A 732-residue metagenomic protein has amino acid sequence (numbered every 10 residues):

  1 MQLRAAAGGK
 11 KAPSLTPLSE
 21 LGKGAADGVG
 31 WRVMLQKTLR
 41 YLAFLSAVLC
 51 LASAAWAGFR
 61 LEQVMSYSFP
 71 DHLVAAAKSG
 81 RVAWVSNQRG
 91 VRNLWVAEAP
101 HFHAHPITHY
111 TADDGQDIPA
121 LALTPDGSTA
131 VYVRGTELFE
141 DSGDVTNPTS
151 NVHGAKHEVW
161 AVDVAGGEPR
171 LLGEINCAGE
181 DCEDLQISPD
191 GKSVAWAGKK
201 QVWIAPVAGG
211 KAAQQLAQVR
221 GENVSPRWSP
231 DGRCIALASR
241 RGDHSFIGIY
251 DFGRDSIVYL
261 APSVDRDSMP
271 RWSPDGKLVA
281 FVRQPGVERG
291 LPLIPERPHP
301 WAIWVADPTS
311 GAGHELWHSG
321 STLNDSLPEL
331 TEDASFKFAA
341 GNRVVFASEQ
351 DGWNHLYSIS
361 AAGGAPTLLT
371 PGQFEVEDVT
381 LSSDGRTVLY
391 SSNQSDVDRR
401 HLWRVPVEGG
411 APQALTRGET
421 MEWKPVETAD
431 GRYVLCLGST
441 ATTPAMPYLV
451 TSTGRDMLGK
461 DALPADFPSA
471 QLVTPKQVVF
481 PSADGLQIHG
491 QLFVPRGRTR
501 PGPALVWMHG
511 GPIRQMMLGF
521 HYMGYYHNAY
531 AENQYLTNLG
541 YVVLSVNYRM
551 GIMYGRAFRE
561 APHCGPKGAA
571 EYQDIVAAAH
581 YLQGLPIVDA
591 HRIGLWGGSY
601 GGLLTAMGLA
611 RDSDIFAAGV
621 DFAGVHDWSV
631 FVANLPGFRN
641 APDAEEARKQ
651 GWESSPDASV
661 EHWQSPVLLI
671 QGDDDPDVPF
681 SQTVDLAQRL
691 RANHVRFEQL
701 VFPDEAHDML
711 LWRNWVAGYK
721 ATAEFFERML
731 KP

Functional and structural regions predicted by a protein language model:
E62-R92: Beta-strand-rich domains and repeat architectures in extracellular enzymes and scaffolds, especially beta-propellers
A77-K78, P125-D126, P189-D190, P230-D231 (+4 more regions): Residue-level detector of Asp-centered blade-edge/turn motifs that repeat once per structural unit in beta-propeller
V82, A130, V194, G232-I235 (+4 more regions): Hydrophobic beta-strand positions that form the internal "hydrophobic ladder" of WD40/Gbeta-like beta-propeller blades
V85-W95, Y110-Q116, V133-W160, P169-C182 (+13 more regions): A flexible loop/linker signature enriched in serine peptidases of the S9 family
E98-F102, D163-G167, P206-G210, D251-D255 (+4 more regions): Short loop/turn segments that connect beta-strands within beta-propeller blades
H103-D126, A130, R134: Blade-loop segments of beta-propeller domains
G290, M421-P732: Serine-hydrolase catalytic core recognition
